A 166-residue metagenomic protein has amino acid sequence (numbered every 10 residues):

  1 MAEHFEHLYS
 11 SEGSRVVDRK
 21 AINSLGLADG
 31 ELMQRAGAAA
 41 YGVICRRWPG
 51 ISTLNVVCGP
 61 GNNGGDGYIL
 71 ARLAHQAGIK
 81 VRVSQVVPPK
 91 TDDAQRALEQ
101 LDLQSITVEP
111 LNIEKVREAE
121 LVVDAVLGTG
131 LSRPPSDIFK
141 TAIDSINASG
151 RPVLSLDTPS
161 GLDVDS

Functional and structural regions predicted by a protein language model:
M1-S52: Positively charged, low-complexity intrinsically disordered leader regions
A2-Y9, W48-S166: Glycine-rich phosphate/dinucleotide-binding loop and adjoining beta-alpha-beta core of small-molecule
